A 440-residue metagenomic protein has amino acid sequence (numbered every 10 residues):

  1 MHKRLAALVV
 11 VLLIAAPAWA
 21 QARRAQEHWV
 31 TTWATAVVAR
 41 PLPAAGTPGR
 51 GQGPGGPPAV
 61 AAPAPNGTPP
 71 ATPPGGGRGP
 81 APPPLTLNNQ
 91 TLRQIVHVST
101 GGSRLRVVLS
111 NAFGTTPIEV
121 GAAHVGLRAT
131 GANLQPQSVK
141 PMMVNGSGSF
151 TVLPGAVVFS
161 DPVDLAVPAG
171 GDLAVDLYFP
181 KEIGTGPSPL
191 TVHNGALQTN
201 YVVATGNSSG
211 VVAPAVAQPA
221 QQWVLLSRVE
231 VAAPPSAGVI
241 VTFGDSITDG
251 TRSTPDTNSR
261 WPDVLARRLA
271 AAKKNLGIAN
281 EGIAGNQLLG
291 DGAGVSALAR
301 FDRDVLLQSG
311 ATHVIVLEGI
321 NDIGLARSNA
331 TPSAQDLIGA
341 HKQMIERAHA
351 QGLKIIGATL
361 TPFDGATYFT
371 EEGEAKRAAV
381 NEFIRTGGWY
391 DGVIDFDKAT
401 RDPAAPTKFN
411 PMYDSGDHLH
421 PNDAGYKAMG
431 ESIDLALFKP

Functional and structural regions predicted by a protein language model:
M1-A7: Bacterial N-terminal signal peptides that target proteins for export
H2, L13, W19-F243, G250-D256 (+1 more regions): N-terminal secretory targeting modules
A7-L8, A18: Cleavable N-terminal signal peptides
R106, V239-G244, T248, L276-G282 (+5 more regions): Structural recognition of the beta-strand scaffold that forms the well-ordered cores of secreted hydrolase catalytic
D249, S253, I283-D336: Oxyanion-hole/transition-state-stabilizing segment in secreted/luminal serine hydrolases and related acyltransferases
A271-L289: Short connector loops at secondary-structure junctions
Q287, L298, G324, L360-P440: Catalytic His-Asp segment of secreted/periplasmic serine-dependent ester chemistry enzymes
H341-H349: Surface-exposed amphipathic alpha-helices with a cationic face
